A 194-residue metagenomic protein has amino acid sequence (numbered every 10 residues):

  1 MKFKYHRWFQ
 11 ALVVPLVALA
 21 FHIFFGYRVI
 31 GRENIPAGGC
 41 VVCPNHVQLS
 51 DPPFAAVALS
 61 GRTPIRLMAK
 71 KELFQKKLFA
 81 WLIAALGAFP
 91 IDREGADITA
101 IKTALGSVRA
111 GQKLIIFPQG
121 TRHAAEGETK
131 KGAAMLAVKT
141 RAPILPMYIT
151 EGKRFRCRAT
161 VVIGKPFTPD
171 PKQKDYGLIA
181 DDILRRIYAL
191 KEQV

Functional and structural regions predicted by a protein language model:
M1-G31, K77-L86: A transmembrane-helix-recognition feature enriched in membrane-embedded lipid enzymes and envelope glyco-/phospholipid
M1-W8, I98-V194: Non-catalytic C-terminal accessory region of glycerolipid acyltransferases and related lyso-lipid remodeling enzymes
L16-V17, A85-P90, F117-T121: Short, basic, glycine/proline-bearing loop/turn elements
A20-H22, S60, L82-I83, S107 (+1 more regions): A generic structural signal for well-ordered alpha-helical segments
G26-I30, P53-A55, I101-T103, K131-A133: A generic local structural motif
E33-N34, G106: Short amphipathic alpha-helix with an adjacent loop that forms part of the alpha/beta core around
P36-G95: Catalytic core of membrane glycerolipid acyltransferases/transacylases, capturing the structured, soluble-facing
